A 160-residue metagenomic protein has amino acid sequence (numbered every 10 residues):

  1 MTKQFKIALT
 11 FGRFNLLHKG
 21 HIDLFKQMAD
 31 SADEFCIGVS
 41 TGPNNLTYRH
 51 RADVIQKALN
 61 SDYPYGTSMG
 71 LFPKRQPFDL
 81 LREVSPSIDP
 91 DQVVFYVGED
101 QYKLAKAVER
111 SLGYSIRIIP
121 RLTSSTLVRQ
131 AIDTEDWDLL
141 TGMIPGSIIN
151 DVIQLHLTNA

Functional and structural regions predicted by a protein language model:
M1-A160: Nucleotidyltransferase catalytic core that binds NTPs
